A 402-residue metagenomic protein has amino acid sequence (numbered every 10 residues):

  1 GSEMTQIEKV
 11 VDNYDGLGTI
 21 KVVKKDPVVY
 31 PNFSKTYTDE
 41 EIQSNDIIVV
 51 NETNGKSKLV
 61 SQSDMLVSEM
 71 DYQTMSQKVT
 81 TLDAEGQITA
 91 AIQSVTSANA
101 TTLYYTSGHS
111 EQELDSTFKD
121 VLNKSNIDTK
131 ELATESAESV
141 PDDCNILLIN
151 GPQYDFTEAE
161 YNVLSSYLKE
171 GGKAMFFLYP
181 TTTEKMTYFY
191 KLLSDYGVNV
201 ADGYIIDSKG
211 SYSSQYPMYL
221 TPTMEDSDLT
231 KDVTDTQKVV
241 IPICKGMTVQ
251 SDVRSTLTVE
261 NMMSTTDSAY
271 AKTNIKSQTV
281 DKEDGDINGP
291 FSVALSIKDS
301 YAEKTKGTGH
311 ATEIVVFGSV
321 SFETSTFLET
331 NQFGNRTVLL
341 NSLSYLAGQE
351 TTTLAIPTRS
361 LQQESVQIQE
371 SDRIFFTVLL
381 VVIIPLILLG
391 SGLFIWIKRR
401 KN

Functional and structural regions predicted by a protein language model:
G1-N402: Short, surface-exposed patches at the edges or C-terminal ends of soluble domains, predominantly
